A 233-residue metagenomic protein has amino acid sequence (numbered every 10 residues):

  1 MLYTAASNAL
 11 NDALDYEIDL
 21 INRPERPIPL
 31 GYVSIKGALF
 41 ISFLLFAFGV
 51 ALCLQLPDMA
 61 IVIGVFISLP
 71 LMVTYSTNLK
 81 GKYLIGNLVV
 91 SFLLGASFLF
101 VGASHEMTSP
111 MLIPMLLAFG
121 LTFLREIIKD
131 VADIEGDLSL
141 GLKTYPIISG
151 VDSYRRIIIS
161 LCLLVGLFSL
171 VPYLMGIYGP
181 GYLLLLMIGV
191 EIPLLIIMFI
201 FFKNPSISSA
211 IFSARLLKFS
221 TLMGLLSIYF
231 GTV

Functional and structural regions predicted by a protein language model:
M1-L2, F40-A51, F66, P70 (+5 more regions): Generic alpha-helical transmembrane segments of integral inner-membrane proteins, especially permease/transport modules
M1-N11, M72-V73, A118-K129: Alpha-helical transmembrane segments of multi-pass membrane proteins
A9, P27, V65, I127 (+1 more regions): Conserved short hydrophobic patches within well-ordered secondary structure
L10, L14-I18, G136: Proline-centered turn/helix-capping motifs that create local helix->coil transitions or kinks
A13, Y32, L84-I85, V131 (+1 more regions): Alpha-helical architecture
Y16-V65, G141-Y178: Multi-pass membrane catalytic core of lipid/isoprenoid biosynthesis enzymes
P27-S109, I113: Intramembrane alpha-helical segments
T77, S109-V233: C-terminal membrane-associated helical module and adjoining short loops/tails
